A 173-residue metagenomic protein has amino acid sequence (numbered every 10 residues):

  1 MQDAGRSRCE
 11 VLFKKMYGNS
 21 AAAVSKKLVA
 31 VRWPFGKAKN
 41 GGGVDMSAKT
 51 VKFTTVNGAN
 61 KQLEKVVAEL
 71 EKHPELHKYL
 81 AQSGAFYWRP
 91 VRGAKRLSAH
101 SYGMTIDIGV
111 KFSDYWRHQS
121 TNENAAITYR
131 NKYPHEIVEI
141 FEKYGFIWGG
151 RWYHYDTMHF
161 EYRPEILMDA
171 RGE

Functional and structural regions predicted by a protein language model:
M1-W152, M158: Cell-envelope/glycan interface and biosynthesis
K143, D156-E173: Low-complexity, Gly/Ser/Thr/Pro-rich intrinsically disordered linker/tail segments
